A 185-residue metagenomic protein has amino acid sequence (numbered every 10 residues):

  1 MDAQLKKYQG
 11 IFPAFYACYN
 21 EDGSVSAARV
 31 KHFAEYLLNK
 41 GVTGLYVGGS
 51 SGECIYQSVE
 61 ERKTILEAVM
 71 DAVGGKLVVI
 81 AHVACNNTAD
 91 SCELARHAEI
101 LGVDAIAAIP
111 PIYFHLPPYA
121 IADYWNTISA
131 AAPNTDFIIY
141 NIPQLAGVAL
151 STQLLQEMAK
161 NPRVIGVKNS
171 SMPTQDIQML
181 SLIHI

Functional and structural regions predicted by a protein language model:
L5-P13, C18-G147: Active-site beta->alpha loop and helix N-cap motifs at the rims of alpha/beta catalytic domains
V83-N86, S171-Q175: Short beta->alpha linker loops
D90-E93, L154, Q175-D176: Short acidic active-site motifs
R96, I100, L154-A159: Short, well-structured alpha-helical segments in soluble
V164-M172: Catalytic beta/alpha-barrel core
Q178-S181: Conserved amphipathic alpha-helical segments that form helical-bundle/coiled-coil interaction surfaces
I183-I185: Conserved small/polar residues in nucleotide/adenosyl-binding loops
